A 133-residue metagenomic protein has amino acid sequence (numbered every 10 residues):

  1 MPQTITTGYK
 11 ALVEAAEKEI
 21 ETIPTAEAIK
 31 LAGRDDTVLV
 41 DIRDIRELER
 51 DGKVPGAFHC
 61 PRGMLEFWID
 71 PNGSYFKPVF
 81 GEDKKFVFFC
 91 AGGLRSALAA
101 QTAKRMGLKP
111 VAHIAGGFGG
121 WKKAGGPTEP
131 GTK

Functional and structural regions predicted by a protein language model:
M1-T37, I45-F86, L94-K133: Rhodanese-like catalytic fold shared by cysteine-dependent sulfurtransferases and DSP/PTP-type phosphatases
V40: Active-site flanking residues adjacent to catalytic metal/cofactor-binding acidic residues
F89: Short, surface-exposed ligand- or partner-binding patches at beta-edge/loop junctions that are enriched in aromatics
